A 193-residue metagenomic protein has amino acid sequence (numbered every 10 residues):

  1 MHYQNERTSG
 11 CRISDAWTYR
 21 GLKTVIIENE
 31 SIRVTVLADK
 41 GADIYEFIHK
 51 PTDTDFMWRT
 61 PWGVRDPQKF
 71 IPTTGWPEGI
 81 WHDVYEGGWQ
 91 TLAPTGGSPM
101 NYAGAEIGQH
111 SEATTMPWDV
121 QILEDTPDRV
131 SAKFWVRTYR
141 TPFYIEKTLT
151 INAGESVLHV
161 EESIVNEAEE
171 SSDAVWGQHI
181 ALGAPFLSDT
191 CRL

Functional and structural regions predicted by a protein language model:
M1-H159, E170-D173, G177-L193: Surface-exposed acidic/polar loop and edge beta-strand patches at domain peripheries
